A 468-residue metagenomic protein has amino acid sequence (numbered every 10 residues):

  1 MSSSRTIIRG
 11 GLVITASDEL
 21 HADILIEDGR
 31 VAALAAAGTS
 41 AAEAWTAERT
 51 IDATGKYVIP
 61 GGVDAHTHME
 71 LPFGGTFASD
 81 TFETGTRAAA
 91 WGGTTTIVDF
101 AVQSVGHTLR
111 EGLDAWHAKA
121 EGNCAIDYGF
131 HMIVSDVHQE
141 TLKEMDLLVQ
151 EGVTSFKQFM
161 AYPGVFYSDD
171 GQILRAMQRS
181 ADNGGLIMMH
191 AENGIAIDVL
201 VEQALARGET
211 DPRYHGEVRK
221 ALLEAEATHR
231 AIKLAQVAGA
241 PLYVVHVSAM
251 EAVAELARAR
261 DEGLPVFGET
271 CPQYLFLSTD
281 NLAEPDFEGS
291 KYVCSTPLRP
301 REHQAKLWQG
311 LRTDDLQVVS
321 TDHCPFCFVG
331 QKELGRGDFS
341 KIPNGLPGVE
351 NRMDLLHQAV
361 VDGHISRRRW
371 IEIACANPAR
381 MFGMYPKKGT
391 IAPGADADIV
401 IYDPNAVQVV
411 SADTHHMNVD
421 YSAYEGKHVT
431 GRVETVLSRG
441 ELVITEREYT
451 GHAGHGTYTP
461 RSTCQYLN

Functional and structural regions predicted by a protein language model:
M1-P60: Histidine-rich, glycine-flanked metal-binding segment
G11, E333-D338, P393-T459: C-terminal cap of metal-dependent C-N hydrolases
G11, I24, G29, G55 (+15 more regions): Divalent metal-coordination and catalytic microenvironments
A53-N123, E140: Metal-associated gating/positioning segment near the N- to mid-region
V98-D99, G129-M132, P241-H246: Short catalytic-loop micro-motif centered on adjacent basic/acidic residues
R110-I126, L174-M189: Alpha-helix-loop-beta-strand connector modules within alpha/beta enzyme cores
E140-V319, G335: Histidine/acidic residue-rich metal-binding segments in metalloenzymes
T210-G239, T313, Q317-V319, P325-A406: His/Asp/Glu-enriched, well-ordered alpha-helical/loop segment that forms or immediately abuts the divalent-metal
